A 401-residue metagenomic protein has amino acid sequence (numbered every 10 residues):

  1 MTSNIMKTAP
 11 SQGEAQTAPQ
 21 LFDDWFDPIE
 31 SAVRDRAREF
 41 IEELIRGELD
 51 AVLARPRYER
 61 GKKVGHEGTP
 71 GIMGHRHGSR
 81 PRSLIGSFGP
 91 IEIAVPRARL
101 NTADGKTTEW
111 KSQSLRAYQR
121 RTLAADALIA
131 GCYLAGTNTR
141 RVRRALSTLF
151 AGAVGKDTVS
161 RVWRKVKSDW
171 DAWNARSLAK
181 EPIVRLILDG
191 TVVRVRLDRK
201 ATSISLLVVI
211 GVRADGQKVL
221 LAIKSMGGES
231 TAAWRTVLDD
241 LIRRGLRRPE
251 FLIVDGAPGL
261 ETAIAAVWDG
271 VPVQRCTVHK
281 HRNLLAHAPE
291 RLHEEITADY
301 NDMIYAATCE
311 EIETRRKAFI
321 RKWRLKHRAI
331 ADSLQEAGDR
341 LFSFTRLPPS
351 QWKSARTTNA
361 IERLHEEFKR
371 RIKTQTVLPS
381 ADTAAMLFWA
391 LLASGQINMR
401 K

Functional and structural regions predicted by a protein language model:
M1-D24, G47, A51, R55 (+1 more regions): Acidic/histidine-rich catalytic cores and adjacent linkers of DNA breakage/strand-transfer/modification proteins
T2, I72, R76-S79, P90 (+7 more regions): RNase H-like nuclease fold core
T2-M6, Q12-T108, S112-L115: Short, conserved DNA-binding cores of transcription-related domains
R34-R38, Q119, A135, G152-K156 (+7 more regions): Conserved phosphate/pyrophosphate-binding and hydrolysis machinery centered on Walker-type P-loop NTPases, extending
A124-G136: Short, amphipathic alpha-helical "recognition" segments used to contact nucleic acids or chromatin
R140-A151: DNA-recognition alpha helix
F251-P258, A263-D299: Conserved beta-strand -> loop -> alpha-helix junction used to position metal-binding or nucleic-acid-contacting
